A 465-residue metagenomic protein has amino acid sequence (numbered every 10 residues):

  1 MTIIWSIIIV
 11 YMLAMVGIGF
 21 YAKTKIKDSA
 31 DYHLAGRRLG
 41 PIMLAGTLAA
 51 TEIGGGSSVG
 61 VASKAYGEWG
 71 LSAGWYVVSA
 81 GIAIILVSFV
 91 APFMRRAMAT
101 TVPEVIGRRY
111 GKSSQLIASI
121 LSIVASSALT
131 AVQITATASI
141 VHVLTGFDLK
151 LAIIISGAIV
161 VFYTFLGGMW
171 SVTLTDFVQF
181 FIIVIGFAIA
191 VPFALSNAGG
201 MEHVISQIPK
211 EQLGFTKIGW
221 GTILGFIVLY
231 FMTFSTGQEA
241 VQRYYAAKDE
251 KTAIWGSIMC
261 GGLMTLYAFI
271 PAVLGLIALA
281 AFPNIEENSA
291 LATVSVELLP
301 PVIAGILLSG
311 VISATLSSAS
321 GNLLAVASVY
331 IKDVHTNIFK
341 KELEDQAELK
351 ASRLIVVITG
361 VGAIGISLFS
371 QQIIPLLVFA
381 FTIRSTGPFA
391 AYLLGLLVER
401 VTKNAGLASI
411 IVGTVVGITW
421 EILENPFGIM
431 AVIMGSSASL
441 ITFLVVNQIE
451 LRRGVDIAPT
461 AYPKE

Functional and structural regions predicted by a protein language model:
M1-E465: Membrane-embedded helix-loop-helix hairpins and adjacent transmembrane boundary segments in multi-pass transporters
